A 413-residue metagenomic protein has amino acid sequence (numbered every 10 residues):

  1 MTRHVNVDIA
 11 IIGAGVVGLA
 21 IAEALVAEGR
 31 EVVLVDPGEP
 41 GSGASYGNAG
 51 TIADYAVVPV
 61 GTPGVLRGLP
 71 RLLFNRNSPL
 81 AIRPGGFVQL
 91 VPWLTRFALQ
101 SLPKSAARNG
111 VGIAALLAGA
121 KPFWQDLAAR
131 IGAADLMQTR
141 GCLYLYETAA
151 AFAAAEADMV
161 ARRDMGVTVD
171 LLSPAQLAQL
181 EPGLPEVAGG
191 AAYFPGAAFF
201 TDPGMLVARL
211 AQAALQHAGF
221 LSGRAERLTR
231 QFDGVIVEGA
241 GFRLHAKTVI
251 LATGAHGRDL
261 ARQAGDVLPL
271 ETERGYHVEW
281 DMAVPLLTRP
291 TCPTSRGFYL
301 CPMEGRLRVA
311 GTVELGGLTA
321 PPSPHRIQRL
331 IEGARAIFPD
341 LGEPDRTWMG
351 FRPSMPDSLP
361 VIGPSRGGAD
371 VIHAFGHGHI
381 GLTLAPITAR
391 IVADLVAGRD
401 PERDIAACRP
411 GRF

Functional and structural regions predicted by a protein language model:
V5-V7, G239-T248: Core beta-strand elements of the Rossmann-like FAD/NAD(P) dinucleotide-binding domain in flavoenzyme oxidoreductases
V7-L34: N-terminal Rossmann-like FAD-binding beta1-loop-alpha1 element of flavoenzymes
A27-G47: Glycine-rich FAD pyrophosphate-binding loop
G50-T51, A56, V60-Q100, R227-G234 (+1 more regions): Active-site substrate-recognition segment that forms the wall of the catalytic cavity or substrate channel
V91-R209: Rossmann-like flavin
V169, S295, A336-F413: C-terminal catalytic lobe of FAD-dependent flavoproteins
L172-L180, G219-V235: A conserved short coil-to-beta-strand element within the FAD-binding core of flavoproteins
